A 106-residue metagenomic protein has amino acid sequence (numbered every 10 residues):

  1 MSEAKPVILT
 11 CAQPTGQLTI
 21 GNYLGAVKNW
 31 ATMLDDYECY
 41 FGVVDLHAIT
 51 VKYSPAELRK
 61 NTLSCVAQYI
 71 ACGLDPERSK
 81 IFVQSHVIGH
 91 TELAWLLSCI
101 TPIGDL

Functional and structural regions predicted by a protein language model:
S2-L106: N-terminal Rossmann-like or analogous alpha/beta NTP/dinucleotide-binding catalytic cores that position adenine
